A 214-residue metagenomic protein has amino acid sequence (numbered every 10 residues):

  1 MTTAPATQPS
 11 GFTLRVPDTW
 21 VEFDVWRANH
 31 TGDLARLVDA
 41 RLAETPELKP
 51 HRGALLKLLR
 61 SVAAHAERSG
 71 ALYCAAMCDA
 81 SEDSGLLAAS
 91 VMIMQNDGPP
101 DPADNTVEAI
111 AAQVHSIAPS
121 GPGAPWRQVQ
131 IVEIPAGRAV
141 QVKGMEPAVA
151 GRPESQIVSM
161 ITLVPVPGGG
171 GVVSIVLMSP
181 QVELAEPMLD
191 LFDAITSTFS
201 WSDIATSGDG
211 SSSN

Functional and structural regions predicted by a protein language model:
M1-I157, I161-N214: N-terminal targeting sequences that direct proteins away from the cytosol to non-cytosolic compartments
